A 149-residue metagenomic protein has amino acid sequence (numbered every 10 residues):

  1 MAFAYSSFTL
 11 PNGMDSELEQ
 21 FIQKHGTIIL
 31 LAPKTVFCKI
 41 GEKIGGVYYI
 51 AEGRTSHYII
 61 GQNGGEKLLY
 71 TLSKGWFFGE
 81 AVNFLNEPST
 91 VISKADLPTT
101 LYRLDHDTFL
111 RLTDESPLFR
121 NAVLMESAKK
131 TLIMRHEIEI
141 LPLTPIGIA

Functional and structural regions predicted by a protein language model:
M1-P33, F77, V82-N83, E115: Cyclic nucleotide-binding regulatory module and flanking cytosolic helices
S7, T99-T100: Short active-site oxyanion
L10, T35-L97: Cyclic nucleotide-binding regulatory domains
Q23, E42, P98, E139: Generic anion/oxyanion-binding catalytic loop in active/binding sites
D114, L118-A149: Polybasic "coupling" helices that flank or enter modular domains
